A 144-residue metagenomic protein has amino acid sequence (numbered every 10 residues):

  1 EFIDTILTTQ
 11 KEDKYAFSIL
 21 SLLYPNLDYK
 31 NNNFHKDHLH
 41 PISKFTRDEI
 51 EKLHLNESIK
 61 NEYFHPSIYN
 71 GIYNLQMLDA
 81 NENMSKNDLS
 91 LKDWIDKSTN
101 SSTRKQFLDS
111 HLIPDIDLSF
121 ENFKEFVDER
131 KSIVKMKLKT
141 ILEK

Functional and structural regions predicted by a protein language model:
E1-L39, K44, D48: Intrinsically disordered, low-complexity N-proximal targeting/linker segments that flank membranes
D13, Y29-N33, I68-I72, V127 (+1 more regions): Active-site-proximal structural scaffolding
F34, T46-N83: Short beta-strand-alpha-helix junction that forms the catalytic/metal-binding core of metal-dependent nuclease domains
F34-D37, S43, N70-Y73, M77 (+2 more regions): Feature representing long, continuous alpha-helical segments
P41, E82-S85: Short, solvent-exposed loop/turn segments at secondary-structure junctions
F45-E51, K86-D93, E121: Short conserved micro-motifs at the rims of enzyme active sites and ligand-binding pockets
I68-Y69, K86-I113: Polybasic, low-complexity binding patches
R104-K144: C-terminal, well-folded lobe of enzymatic/effector domains
